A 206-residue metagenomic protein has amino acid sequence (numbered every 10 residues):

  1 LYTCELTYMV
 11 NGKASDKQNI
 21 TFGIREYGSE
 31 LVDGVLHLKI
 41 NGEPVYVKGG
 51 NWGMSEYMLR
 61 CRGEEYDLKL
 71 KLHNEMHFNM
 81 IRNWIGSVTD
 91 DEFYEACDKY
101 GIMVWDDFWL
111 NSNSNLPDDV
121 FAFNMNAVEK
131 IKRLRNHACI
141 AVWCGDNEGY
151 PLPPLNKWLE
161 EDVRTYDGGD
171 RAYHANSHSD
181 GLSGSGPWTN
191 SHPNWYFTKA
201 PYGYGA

Functional and structural regions predicted by a protein language model:
L1-W84, V88, K99: Secreted/periplasmic carbohydrate-active enzymes, especially glycoside hydrolases
M80-A206: Substrate-binding/catalytic cleft of secreted carbohydrate-active enzymes, primarily glycoside hydrolases
